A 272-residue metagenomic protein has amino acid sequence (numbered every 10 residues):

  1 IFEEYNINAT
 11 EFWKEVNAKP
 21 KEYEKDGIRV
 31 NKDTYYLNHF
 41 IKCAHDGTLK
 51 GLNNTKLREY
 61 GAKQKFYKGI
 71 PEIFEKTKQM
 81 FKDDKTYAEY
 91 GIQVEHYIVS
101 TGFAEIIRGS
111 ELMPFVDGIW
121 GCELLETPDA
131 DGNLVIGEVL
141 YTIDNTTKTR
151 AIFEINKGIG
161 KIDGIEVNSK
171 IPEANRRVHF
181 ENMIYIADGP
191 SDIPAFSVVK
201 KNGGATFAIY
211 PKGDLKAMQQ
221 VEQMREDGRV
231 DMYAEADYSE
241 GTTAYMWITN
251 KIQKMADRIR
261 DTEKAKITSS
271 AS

Functional and structural regions predicted by a protein language model:
I1-P128, G228-M232: Alpha-helical substrate-recognition element adjacent to the catalytic core
E3, E15-E22, V178-S272: Mg2+-dependent phosphoryl-transfer enzymes with acidic/Ser/Thr/Gly-rich catalytic loops
K25-T34, I152, E173-H179, A205-A208: Short, mixed-charge, low-aromatic patches
I70, N168-S169, D192, A217: Amphipathic coiled-coil/heptad-repeat helices and related helical stalk/stem segments that mediate oligomerization
R108-S110, A130-G132, A195-V198: A short secondary-structure junction signal
F115-I159: Active-site cradle of extracellular carbohydrate-active enzymes
V139-A151, P172, V199, A256-I267: Short secondary-structure transition/capping segments
T146-P190: Conserved Lys-Pro-Asp/Glu-containing loop-to-beta segment of HAD-superfamily phosphomonoesterases, centered on
